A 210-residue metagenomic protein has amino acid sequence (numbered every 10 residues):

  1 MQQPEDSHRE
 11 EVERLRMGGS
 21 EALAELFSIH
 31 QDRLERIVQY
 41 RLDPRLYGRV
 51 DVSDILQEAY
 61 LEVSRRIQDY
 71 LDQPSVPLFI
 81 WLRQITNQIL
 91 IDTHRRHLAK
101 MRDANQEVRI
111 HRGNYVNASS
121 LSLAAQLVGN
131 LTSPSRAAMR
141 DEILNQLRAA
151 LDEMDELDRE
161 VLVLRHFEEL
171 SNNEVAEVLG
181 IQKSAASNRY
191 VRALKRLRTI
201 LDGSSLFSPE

Functional and structural regions predicted by a protein language model:
Q2, D6, R14-Q39: A short, charge-rich alpha-helical start-of-domain segment used by transcription regulators
H8-R9, F27-S28, Y47-D69, K183: Conserved RNAP core-binding helix
L15, L34, V38, I55-V63 (+3 more regions): Short, small-hydrophobic-rich alpha-helical interface motif
L34, G113-E160, L170: Amphipathic alpha-helical segment used for protein-protein interaction
L34, V38, L42, V63 (+2 more regions): Hydrophobic-face residues of short alpha-helical interaction/recognition segments
D54-L61, V76-Q88: Structural recognition of an alpha-helix C-terminal capping motif at a helix-to-coil junction
D69, N87-V108, R112-V116, R140 (+1 more regions): Arg/Lys-rich amphipathic alpha helix in sigma70-family domain 2
L147-A150, D158, L164-F167, N172-G203: DNA-recognition helix of helix-turn-helix
